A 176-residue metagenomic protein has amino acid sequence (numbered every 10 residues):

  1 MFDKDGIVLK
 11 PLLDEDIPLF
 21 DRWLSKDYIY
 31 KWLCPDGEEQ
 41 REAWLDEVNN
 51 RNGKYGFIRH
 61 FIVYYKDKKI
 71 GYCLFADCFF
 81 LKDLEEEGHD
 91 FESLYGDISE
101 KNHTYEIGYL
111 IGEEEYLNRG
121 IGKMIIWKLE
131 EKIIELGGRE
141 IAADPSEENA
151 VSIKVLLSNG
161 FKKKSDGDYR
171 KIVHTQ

Functional and structural regions predicted by a protein language model:
M1-P18, R22, Y30-K31, T175-Q176: Conserved N-terminal entry element of GNAT/NAT acetyltransferase domains
G37-H60, Y65-K66: Active-site rim helix/loop that mediates acceptor-substrate recognition in acyltransferases
I62, K68-D77, E106: Conserved beta-strand in the GNAT
D77-Y109, L117: Conserved acyl-donor/pantetheine-binding loop and adjacent beta-alpha core of acyl/acetyltransferases and related
G112, A143-I153: Conserved beta-strand-loop-alpha-helix junction that forms the acyl-donor binding cleft
N118-K132, K154-S158: Conserved acetyl-CoA-binding loop-helix of GNAT-fold acetyltransferases
I133-P145: Conserved GNAT acetyl-CoA-binding A-motif
D144, L157, K162-T175: Conserved catalytic-core motifs of GNAT/GCN5-like acyltransferases
